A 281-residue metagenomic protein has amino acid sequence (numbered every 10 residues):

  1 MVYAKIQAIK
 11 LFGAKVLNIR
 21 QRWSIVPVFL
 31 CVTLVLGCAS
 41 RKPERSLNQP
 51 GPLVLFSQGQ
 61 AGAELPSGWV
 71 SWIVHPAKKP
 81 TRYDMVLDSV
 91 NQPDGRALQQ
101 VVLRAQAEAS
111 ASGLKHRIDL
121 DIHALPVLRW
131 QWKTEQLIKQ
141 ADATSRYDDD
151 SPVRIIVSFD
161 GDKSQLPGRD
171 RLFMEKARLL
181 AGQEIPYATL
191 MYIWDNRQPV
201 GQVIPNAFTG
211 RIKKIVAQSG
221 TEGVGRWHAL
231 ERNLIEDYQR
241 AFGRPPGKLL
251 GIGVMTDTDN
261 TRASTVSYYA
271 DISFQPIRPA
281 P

Functional and structural regions predicted by a protein language model:
Q7-V26: Bacterial N-terminal signal peptides that target proteins for export
L36-G37: C-terminal motif of bacterial Sec signal peptides marking the signal peptidase cleavage site
S40-P76, G168-M174: Extracellular carbohydrate-recognition regions
F56, I252, D271-I272: Extracellular beta-strand elements of beta-rich domains used for carbohydrate recognition/degradation or cell-matrix
M85-S112: Short carbohydrate-recognition loop motifs
R104-A124, L137-Q140, T209-Q218: Secreted extracellular polysaccharide-interacting domains
D150, D160-F208: Extracellular/luminal beta-rich ligand-recognition and adhesion surfaces characterized by aromatic-Gly/Pro-enriched
P152-I155, G210-G220, V224-R262: Extracellular beta-strand ligand-recognition surfaces/modules
